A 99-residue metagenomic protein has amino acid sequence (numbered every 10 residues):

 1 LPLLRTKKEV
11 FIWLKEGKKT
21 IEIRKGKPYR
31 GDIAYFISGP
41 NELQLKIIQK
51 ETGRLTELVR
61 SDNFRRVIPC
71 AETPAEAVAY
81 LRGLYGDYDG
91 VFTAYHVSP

Functional and structural regions predicted by a protein language model:
P2-P99: Structured alpha/beta reader/binder surfaces that contact nucleic acids or chromatin modification marks
